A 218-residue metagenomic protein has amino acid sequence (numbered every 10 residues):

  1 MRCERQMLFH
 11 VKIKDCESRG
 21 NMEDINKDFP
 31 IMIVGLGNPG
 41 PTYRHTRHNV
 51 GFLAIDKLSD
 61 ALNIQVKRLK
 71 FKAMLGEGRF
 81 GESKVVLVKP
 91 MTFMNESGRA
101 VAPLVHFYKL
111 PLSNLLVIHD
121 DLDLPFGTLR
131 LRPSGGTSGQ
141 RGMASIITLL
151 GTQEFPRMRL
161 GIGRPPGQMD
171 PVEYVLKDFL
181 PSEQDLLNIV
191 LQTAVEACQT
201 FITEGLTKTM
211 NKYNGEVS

Functional and structural regions predicted by a protein language model:
L8-K12, R19-S134, A144-M158, P165-D170 (+1 more regions): Nucleotide and nucleotide-moiety/phosphate-recognizing core
R130-G136, V175-D178: Short glycine-enriched, charge-decorated loop/helix-capping segments at active-site entrances that position
S138-G142: Hydrophobic alpha-helical segments within soluble ligand-binding/sensing domains
P181-S182: A hydrophobic, small-residue-rich beta->alpha segment in the mid-to-C-terminal subdomain of diverse proteins
